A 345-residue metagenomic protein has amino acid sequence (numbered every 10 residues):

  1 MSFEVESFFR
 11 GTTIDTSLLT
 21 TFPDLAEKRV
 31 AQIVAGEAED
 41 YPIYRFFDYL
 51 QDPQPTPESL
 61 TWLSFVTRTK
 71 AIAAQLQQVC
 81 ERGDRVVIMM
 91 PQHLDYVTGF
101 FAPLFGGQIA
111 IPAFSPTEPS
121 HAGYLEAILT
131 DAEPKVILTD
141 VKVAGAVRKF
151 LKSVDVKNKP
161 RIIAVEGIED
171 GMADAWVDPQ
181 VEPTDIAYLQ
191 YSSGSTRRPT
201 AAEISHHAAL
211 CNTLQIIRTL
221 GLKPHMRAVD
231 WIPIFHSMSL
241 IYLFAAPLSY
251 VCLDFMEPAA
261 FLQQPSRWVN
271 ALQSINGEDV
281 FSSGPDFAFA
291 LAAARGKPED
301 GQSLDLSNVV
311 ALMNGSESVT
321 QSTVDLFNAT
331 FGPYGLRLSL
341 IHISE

Functional and structural regions predicted by a protein language model:
M1-V79: N-lobe entry segment of adenylate-forming
D40-P42, I163, D170-R198, N212 (+1 more regions): Conserved pre-ATP/AMP-binding loop-to-beta segment of ANL
I43-F101, T117-E126, A175-Q180, A201-H207: Conserved AMP-binding/adenylate-forming core of the ANL superfamily
Q78, G106-A173, P179, G284: Structural core segment of the AMP-binding/adenylate-forming
P91-P116, A127, D131-V136, M226-R227 (+2 more regions): A short helix-loop-beta submotif of the ANL/AMP-binding
E133-K135, K152-V165, R227-V229, D254 (+3 more regions): Conserved helix-loop-beta element of the AMP-binding
S192, I341-E345: Conserved small/polar residues in nucleotide/adenosyl-binding loops
L210-R227, S237-E278, A293-K297: Conserved AMP-binding/adenylation subdomain of ANL enzymes
